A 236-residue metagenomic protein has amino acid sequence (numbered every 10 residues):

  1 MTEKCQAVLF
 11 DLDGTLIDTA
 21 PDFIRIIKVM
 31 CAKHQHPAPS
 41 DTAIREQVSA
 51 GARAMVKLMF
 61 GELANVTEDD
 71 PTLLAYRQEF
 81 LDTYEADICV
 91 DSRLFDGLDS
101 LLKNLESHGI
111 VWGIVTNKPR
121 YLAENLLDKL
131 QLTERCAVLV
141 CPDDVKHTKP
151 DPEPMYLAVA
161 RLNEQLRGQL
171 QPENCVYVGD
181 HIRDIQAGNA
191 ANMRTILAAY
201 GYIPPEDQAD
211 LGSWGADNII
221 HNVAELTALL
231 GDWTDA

Functional and structural regions predicted by a protein language model:
M1-V8, E106, R120, E124-A236: Asp-based, Mg2+/Mn2+-dependent phosphohydrolase catalytic module
T2-S100, E106-H108, Y121: N-terminal helical cap/lid subdomain that shapes the substrate entry/recognition surface in HAD-like hydrolases
D18, S92, I114, C175-V176: Residue-level marker of alpha-helix boundaries and capping positions
M30, G51, F80-V90, G113 (+3 more regions): Hydrophobic, well-ordered secondary-structure segments that either form specific early membrane-associated helices used
P37, V111, R194: Residue-level detector of anion-binding/catalytic polar loops
Q47-S49, V111, Y177, A199: Short glycine/serine/threonine-biased micro-segments
